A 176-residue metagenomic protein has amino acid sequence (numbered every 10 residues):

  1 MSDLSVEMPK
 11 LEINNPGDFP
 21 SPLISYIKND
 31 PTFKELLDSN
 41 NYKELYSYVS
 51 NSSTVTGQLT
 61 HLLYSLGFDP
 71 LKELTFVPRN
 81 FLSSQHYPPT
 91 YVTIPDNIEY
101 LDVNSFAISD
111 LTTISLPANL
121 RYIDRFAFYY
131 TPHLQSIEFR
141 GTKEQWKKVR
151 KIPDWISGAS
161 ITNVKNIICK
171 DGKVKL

Functional and structural regions predicted by a protein language model:
M1-D18, S25-F76, Q85-Y100, S109-Y122 (+2 more regions): Structural signature of tandem-repeat unit edges
R150-P153: A structural signal for leucine-rich repeat
